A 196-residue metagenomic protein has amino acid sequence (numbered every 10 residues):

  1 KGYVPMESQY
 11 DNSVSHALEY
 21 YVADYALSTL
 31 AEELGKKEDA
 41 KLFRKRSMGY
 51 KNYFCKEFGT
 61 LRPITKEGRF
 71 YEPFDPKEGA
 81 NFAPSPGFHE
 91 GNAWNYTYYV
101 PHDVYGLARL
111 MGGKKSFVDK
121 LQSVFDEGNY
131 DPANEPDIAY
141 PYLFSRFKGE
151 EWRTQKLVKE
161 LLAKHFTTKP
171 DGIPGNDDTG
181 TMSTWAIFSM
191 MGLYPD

Functional and structural regions predicted by a protein language model:
K1-D196: Active-site core of glycosidic bond-cleaving carbohydrate-active enzymes
